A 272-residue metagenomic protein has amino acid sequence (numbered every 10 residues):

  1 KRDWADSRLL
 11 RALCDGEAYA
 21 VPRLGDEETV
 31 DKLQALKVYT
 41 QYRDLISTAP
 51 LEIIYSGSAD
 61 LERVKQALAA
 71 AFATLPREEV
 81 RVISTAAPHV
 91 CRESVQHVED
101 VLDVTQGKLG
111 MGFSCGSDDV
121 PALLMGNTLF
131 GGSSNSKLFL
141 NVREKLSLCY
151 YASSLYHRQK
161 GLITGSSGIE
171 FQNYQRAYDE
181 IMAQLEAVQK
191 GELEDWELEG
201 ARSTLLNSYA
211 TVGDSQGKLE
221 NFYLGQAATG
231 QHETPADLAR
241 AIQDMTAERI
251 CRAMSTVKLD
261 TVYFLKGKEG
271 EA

Functional and structural regions predicted by a protein language model:
K1-V82, C115-G116, E144-A272: Charge-rich, well-structured scaffold segments of protease-associated domains
V80-K137, L146, L265: His/Glu-based metal-binding/catalytic segments typifying zinc-dependent metallopeptidases
L140: Active-site phosphate/pyrophosphate- and oxyanion-stabilizing loops and adjacent acidic/basic residues in soluble
